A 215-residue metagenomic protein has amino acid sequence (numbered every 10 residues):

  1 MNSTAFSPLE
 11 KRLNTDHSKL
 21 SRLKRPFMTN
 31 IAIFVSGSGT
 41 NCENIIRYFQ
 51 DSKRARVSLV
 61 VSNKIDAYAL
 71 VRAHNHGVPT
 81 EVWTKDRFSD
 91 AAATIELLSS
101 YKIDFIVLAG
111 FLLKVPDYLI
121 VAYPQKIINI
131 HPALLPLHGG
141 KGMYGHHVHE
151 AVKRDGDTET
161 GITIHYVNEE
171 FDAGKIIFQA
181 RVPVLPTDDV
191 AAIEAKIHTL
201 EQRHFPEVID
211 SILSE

Functional and structural regions predicted by a protein language model:
N2-E215: One-carbon transfer enzymes
